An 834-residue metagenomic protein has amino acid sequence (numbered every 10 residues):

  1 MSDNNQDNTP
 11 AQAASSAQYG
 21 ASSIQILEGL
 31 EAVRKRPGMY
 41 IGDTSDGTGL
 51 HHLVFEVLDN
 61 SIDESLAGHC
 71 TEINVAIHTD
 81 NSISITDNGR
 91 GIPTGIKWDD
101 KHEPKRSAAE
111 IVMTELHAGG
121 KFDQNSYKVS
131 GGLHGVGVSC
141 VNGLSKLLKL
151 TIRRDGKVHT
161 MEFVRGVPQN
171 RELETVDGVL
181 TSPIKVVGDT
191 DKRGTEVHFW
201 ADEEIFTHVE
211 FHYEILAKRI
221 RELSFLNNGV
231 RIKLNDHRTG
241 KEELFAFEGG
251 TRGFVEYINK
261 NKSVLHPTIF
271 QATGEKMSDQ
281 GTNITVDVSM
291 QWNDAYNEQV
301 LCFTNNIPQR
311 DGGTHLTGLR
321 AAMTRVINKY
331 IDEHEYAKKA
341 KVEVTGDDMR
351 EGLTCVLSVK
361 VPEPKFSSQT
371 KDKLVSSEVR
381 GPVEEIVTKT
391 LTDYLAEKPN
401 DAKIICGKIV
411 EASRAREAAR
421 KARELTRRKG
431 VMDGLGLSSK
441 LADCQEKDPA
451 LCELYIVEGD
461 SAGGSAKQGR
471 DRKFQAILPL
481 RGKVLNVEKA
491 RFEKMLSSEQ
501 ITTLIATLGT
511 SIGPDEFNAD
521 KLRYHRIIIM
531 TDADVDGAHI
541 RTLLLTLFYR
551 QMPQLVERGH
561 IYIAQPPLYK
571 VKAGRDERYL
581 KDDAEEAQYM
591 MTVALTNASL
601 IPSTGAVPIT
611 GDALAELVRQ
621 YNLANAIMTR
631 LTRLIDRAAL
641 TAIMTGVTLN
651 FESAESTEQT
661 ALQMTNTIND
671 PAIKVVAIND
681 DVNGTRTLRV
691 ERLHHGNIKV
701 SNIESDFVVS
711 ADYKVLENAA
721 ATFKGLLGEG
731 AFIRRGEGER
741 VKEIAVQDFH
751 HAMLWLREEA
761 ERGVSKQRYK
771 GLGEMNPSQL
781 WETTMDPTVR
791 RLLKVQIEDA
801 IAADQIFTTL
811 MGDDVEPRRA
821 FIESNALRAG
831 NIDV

Functional and structural regions predicted by a protein language model:
S2-V834: Conserved phosphate-chemistry cores used by DNA topoisomerases
